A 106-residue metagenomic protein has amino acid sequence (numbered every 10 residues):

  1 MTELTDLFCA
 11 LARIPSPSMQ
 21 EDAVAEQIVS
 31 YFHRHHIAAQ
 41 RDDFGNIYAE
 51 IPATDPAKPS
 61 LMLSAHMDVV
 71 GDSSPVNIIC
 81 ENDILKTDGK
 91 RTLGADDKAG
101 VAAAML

Functional and structural regions predicted by a protein language model:
M1-M19: N-terminal capping segment at the start of a domain
T5-C9, E26-V29, V101-M105: Predominant activation on well-ordered alpha-helical scaffold segments within soluble catalytic domains
I14-S16, I51, A65, G89: Short glycine-centered, acidic/aromatic-flanked micro-motifs in structured strand/loop junctions that mark active-site
P17-P59: A non-catalytic alpha/beta surface segment that caps or lines the substrate-entry region of metallo-dependent hydrolase
A57-L106: Active-site metal-coordination/substrate-binding segment of hydrolases, especially metallo-dependent peptidases
